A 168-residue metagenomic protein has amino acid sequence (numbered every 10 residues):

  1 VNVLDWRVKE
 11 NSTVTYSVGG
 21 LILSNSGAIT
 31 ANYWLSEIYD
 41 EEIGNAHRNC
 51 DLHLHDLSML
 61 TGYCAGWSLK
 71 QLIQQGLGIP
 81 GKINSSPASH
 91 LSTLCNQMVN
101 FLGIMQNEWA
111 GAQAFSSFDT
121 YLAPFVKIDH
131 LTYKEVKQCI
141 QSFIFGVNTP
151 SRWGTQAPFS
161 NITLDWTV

Functional and structural regions predicted by a protein language model:
V1-V168: Catalytic alpha/beta active-site cores
